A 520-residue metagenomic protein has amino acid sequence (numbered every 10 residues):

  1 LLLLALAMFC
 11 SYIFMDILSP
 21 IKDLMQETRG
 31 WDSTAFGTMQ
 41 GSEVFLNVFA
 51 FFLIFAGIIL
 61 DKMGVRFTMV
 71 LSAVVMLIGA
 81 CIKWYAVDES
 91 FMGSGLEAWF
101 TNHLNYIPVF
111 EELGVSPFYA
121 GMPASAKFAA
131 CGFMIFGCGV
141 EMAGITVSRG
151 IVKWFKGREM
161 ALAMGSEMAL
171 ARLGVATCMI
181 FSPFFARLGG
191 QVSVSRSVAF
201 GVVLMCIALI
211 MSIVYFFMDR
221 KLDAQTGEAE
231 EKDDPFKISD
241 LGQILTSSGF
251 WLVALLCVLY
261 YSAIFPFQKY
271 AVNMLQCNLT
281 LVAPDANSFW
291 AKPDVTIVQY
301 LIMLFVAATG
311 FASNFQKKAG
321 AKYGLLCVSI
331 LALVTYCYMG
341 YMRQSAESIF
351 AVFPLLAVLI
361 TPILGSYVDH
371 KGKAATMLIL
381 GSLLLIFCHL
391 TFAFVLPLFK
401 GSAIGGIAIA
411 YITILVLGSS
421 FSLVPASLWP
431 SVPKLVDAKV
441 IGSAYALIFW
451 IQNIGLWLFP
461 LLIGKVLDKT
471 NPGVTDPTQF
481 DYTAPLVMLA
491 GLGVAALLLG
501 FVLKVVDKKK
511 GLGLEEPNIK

Functional and structural regions predicted by a protein language model:
L18-K22, S247-A312, A332-A357, T361 (+3 more regions): Extracytoplasmic gate region of multi-pass secondary transporters
G41-I58, A351-L364: Central cavity-lining transmembrane alpha-helices of secondary-active solute carriers, predominantly the Major
A50-E97: Conserved MFS/SLC helix-loop-helix module at the cytosolic interface between two early adjacent transmembrane helices
D61-A73, Q316-G324, D369-L383: Cytoplasmic membrane-interface "Motif A"-like loop-to-helix N-cap segments of 12-TM Major Facilitator Superfamily
W99-F100, F216-D240, K510-I519: Flexible cytoplasmic inter-helical loops of multi-pass small-molecule transporters
A126, G132-L170: Cytoplasmic helix-loop-helix junction between adjacent transmembrane helices in 12-TM secondary transporters
E167-R220: Helix-loop-helix hairpin linking two adjacent transmembrane segments in secondary transporters
V328-G340, S345, A351-L356, A374-L428: C-terminal transmembrane helical hairpin of 12-TM major facilitator-type secondary transporters
